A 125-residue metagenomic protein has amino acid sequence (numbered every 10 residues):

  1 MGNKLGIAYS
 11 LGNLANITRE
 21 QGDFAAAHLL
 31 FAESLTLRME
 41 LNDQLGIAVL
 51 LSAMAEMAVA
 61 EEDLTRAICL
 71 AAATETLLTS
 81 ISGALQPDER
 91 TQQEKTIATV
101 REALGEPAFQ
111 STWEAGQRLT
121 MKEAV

Functional and structural regions predicted by a protein language model:
M1-V125: Intrinsically disordered, low-complexity regions
